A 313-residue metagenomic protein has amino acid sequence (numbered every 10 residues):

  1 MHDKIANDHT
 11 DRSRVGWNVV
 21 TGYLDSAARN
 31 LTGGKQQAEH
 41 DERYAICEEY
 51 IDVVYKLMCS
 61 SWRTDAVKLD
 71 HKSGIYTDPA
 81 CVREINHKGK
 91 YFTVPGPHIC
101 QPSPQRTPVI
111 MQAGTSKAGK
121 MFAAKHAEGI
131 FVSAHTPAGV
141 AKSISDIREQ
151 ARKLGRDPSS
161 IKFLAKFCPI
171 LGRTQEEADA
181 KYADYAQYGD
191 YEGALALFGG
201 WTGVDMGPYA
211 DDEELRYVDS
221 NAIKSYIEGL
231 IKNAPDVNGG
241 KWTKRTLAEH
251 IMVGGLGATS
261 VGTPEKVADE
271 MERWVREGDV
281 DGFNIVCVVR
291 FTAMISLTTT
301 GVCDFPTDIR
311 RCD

Functional and structural regions predicted by a protein language model:
M1-L31, I46-Y50: Hydrophobic or amphipathic alpha-helical targeting/insertion segments
H2-D3, A27-G33, D41, Y76-C81 (+2 more regions): Short acidic, glycine/serine/threonine-rich loops at helix termini
S13-V19, P108-A113, E128-V132, I161-F167 (+2 more regions): Hydrophobic faces of well-ordered beta-strands that scaffold small-molecule active sites in alpha/beta enzyme cores
W17, V54, I110, A123 (+4 more regions): Conserved, mostly hydrophobic/aromatic
T21-Y23, S116, T136-P137, F167-L171 (+1 more regions): Active-site-proximal loop/turn and secondary-structure-junction residues that shape catalytic pockets, frequently
H40-Q105, A138-A141, E149-V275, R310-D313: An alpha-helical appendage that flanks or caps ligand/catalytic pockets
A123, I130, H135, S260-A293: C-terminal, well-structured subdomains that either form a transmembrane helix-short loop-helix hairpin in multi-pass
R152-L154, M294-D313: Alpha-helix-loop-beta-strand connector modules within alpha/beta enzyme cores
